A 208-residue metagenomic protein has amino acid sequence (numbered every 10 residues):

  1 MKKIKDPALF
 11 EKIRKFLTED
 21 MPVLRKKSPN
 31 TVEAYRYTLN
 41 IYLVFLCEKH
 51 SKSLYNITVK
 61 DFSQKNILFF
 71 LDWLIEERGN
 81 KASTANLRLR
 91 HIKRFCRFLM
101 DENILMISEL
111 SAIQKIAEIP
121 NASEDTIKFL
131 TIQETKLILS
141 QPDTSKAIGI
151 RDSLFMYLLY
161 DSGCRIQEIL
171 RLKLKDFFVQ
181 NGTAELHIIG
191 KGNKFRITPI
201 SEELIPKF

Functional and structural regions predicted by a protein language model:
M1-F208: Conserved catalytic core of the tyrosine transesterase superfamily
